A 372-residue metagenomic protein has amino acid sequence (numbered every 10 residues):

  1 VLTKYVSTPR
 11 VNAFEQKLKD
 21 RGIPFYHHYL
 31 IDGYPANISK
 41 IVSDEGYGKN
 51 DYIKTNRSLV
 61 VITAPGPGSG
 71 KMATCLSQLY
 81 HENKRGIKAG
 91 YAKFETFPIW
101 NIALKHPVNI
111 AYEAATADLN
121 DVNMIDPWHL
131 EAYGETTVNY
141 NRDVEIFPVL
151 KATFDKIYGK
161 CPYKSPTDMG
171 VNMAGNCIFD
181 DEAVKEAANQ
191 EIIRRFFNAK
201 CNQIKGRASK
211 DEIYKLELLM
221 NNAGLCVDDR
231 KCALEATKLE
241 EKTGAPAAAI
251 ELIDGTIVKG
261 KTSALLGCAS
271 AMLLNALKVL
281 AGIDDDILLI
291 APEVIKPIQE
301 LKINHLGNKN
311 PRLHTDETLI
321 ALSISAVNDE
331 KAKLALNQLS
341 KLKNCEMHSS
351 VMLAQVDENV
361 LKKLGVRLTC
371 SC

Functional and structural regions predicted by a protein language model:
V1-T63, Q78-R230, L234-T237, A245 (+3 more regions): Flexible phosphate-sensing "switch/lid" loops adjacent to ATP/NTP-binding sites across phosphate-transfer
G66-P67: The conserved Walker
T74: Hydrophobic positions on the alpha1 helix immediately C-terminal to the Walker A/P-loop
K261-T262: Short clusters of small/polar residues that mark proteolytic maturation junctions
L265-A281: A short, polar/charged loop-to-alpha-helix boundary motif
D284: Long C-terminal interaction/binding lobes of large macromolecular proteins
L288-N308, E317: Active-site pocket-lining segment
